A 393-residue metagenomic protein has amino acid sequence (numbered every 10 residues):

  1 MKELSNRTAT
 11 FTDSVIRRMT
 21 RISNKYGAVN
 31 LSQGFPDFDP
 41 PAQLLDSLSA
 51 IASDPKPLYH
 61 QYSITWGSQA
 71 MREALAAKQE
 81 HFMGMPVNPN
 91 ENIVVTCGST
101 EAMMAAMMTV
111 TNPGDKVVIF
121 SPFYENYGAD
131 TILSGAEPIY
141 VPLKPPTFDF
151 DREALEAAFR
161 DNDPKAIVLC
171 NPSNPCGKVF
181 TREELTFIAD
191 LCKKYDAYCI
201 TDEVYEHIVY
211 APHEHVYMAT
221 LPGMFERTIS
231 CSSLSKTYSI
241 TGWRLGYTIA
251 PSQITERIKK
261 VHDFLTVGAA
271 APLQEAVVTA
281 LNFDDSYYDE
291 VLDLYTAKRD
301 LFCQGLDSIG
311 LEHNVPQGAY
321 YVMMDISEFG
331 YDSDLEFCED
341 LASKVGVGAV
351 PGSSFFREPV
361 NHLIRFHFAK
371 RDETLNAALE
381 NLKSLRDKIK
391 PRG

Functional and structural regions predicted by a protein language model:
S5-C97, A105, L281-F283, K388-G393: N-terminal small-domain helix-loop-helix segment of the aminotransferase-like
Y26, S134, K194-Y195, I309 (+2 more regions): Helix C-cap/helix->beta junction micro-motif
P89, M108-L169, R182: PLP-dependent aminotransferase-like
A136, K194-A197, F225-E226: A short helix->loop->beta-strand "cap" motif at the edges of active sites that frequently abuts
L143-A211: Active-site phosphate-binding strand-loop segment of PLP-dependent enzymes
A157, Y331, D340-A349, F355-G393: PLP-dependent enzyme catalytic core of the Aspartate aminotransferase-like
L221, E226-T296, D300, Q304-I309 (+2 more regions): Conserved core segment of the aminotransferase class I/II
Y295-T296, I309-K344: Conserved PLP-binding catalytic core of the aspartate aminotransferase-like
